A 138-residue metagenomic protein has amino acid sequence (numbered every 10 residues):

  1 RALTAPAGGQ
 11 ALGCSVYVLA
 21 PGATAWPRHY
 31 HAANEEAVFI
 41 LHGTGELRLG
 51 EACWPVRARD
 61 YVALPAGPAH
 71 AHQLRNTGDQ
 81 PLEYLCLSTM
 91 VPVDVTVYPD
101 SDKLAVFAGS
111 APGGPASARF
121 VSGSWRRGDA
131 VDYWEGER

Functional and structural regions predicted by a protein language model:
R1-R28, N34: A short glycine-rich, His/Asp/Glu-containing loop-to-beta-strand
V16-A20, H31-R48, L87-V91: Short, conserved beta-strand element in jelly-roll/cupin
A20-T24, T44, P68-H70, Q80 (+1 more regions): Short, charged/polar surface micro-motifs in flexible loops or helix N-caps
P27, L47-R48, L64, A71-G78: Short beta-strand His + acidic residue motifs that chelate non-heme Fe in jelly-roll/DSBH and cupin folds
G43, R59, L74: Short hydrophobic/aromatic patches on the structural cores and recognition surfaces of FHA
E51-G67: Short acidic-glycine-tyrosine-enriched beta hairpin
R75-R138: Double-stranded beta-helix
